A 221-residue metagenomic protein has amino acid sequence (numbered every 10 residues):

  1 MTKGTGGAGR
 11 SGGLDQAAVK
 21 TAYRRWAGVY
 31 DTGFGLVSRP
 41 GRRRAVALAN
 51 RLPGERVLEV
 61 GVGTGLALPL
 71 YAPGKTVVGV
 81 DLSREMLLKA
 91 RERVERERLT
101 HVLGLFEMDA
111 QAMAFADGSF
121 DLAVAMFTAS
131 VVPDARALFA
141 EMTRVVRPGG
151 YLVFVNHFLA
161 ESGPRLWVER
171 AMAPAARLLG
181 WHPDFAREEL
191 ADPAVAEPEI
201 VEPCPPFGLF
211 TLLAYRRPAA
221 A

Functional and structural regions predicted by a protein language model:
T2-L52, L66-A67, K89, R93-E97 (+2 more regions): Conserved class I S-adenosyl-L-methionine
G13, A17, F34-L36, V153-L212: C-terminal alpha-helical "lid/dimerization" subdomain adjacent to the S-adenosyl-L-methionine
R56, T76, G149-Y151: Short glycine-centered segments of the SAM/dcSAM-binding site in methyltransferase folds
L58-A112: Class I SAM-dependent methyltransferase SAM/SAH-binding core
Q111-A123: A short acidic, Gly/Pro-enriched loop at the edge of an enzyme's catalytic core that lines a small-molecule cofactor
L122-D134: A short SAM/SAH-binding and catalytic strip from SAM-dependent methyltransferases
R136-P148: A short glycine-rich, Lys/Arg-flanked "PGG" loop and its adjoining helix->strand segment in the class I
L213-A221: C-terminal lobe and adjacent flexible extensions of AdoMet/dcAdoMet transferase-like proteins
